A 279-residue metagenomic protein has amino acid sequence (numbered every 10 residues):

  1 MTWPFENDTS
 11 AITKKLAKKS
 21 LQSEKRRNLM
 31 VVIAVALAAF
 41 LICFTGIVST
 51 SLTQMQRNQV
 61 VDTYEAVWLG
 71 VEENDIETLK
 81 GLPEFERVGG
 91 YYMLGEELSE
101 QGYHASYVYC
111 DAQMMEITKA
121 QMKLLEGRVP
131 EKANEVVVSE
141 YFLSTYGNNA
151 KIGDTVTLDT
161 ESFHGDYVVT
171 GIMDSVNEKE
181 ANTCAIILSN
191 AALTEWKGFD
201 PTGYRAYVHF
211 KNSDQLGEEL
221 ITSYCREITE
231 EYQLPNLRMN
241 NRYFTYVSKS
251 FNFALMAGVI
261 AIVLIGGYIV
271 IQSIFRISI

Functional and structural regions predicted by a protein language model:
M1-F40: N-terminal Sec/SRP start-transfer signal
R27-L29, L37-Y64: Alpha-helical transmembrane segments
L41, E135, F142, I262-V263 (+1 more regions): Hydrophobic residues within membrane-embedded alpha-helical segments of Major Facilitator Superfamily
T50-Y243: Basic-flanked hydrophobic alpha-helices used for secretion and membrane insertion
L237-I279: Hydrophobic alpha-helical bundles that form the membrane domains of multi-pass transporters
